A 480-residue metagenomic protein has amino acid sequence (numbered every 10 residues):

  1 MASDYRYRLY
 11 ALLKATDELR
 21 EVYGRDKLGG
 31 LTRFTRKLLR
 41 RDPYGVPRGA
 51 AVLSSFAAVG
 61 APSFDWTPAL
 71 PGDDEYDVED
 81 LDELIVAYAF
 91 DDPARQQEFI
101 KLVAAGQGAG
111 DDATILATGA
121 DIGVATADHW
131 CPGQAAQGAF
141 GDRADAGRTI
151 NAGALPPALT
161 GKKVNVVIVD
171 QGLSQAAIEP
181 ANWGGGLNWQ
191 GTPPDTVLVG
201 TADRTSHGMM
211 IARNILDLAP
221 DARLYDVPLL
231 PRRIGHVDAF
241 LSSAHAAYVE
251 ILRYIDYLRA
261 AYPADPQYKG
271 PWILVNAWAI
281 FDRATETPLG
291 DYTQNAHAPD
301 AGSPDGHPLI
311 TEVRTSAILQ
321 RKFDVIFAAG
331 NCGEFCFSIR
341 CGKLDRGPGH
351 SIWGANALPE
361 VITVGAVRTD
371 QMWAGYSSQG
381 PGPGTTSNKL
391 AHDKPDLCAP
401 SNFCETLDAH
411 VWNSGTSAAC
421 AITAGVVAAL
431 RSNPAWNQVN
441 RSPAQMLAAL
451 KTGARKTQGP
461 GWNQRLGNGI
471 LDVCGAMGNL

Functional and structural regions predicted by a protein language model:
A2-D17: Short glycine-/aliphatic-rich beta-strand segments at the starts of folded cytosolic domains
Y44-V46, A51-A146, G153-A154, E360: Autoinhibitory propeptides
R148-V197: Acidic-leg catalytic submotif of subtilisin-like serine proteases
N165-D170, D217, R223-P228, G270-A277 (+7 more regions): Structural recognition of the beta-strand scaffold that forms the well-ordered cores of secreted hydrolase catalytic
V169, W183-P228, F240-V249, V411-N433: Active-site alpha-helical elements of protease catalytic centers
D170-I178, G342-S432, W436, G475-A476: Extracellular S/T/G-rich loop segment that most often corresponds to the catalytic His/Ser-adjacent loop
I215, V227-L230, L397-I470: Hydrolase catalytic cores
L230-G354, L358, H392, A409-I422 (+1 more regions): Substrate-binding/access-modulating region of protease and related hydrolase catalytic domains
